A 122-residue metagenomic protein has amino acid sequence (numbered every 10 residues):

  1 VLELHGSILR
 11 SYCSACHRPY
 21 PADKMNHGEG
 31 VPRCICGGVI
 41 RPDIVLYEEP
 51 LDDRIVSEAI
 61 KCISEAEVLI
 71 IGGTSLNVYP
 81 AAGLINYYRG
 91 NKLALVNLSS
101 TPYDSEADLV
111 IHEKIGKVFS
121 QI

Functional and structural regions predicted by a protein language model:
V1-I122: Conserved catalytic alpha/beta core of Sir2/sirtuin-type deacylases, generalized to analogous enzyme cores that bind
